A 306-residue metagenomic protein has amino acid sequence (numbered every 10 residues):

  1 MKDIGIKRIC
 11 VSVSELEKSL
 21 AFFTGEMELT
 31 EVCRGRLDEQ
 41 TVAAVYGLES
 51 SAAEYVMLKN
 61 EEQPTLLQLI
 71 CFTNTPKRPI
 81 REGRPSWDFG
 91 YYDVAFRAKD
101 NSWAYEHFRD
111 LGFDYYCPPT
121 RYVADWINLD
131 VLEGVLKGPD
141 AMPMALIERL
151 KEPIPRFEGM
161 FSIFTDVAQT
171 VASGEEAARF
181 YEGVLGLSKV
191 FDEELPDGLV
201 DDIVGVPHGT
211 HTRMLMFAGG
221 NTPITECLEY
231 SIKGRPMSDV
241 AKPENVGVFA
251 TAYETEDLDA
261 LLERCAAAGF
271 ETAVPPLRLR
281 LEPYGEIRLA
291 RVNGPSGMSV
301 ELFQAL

Functional and structural regions predicted by a protein language model:
M1-L20, C33, F89-F96, A145-A178 (+3 more regions): N-terminal beta-strand motif that seeds the catalytic metal site of vicinal oxygen chelate
G5-S14, E54-N74, P79-F108, V131-K137 (+6 more regions): Vicinal oxygen chelate
S12-P64, D110, Y122-L129, Q169-T222 (+3 more regions): Core segments of cupin and vicinal oxygen chelate
E31, N60, P143, K189 (+4 more regions): Generic alpha-helical hydrophobic packing signal
E31-V32, E39, T65-L67, P76-R78 (+6 more regions): Short loop/beta submotifs within extracellular cysteine-rich repeat domains
G35-E54, T73-Y92, R109-L132, L150-I163 (+5 more regions): A cross-kingdom feature marking solvent-exposed beta-strand/loop segments within repeated, beta-rich binding/scaffold
S102-Y105, D114-P118, P143: Short secondary-structure capping/junction motifs at helix and strand boundaries
